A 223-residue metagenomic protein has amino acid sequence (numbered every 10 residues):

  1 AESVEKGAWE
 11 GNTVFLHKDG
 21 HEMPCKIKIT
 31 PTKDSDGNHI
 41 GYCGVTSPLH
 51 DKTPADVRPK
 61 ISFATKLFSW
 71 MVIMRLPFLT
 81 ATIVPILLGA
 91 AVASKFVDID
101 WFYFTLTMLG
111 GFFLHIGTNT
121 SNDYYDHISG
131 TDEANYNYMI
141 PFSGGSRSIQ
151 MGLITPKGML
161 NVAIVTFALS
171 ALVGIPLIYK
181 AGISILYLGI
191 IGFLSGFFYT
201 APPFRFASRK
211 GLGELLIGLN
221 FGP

Functional and structural regions predicted by a protein language model:
W9-V14, I29: PAS and PAS-like sensory modules
V14-G20, K33: PAS-family sensory domains
G37-L49: PAS-family sensory domains
D56-F102, L106, G110: Topogenic membrane-insertion module of multi-pass membrane proteins
F63, G145-P223: Intramembrane alpha-helical segments
V97-S121, Y187-I191, F197: Membrane-embedded alpha-helical segments that form the functional core of polytopic membrane enzymes, especially those
T118-V165: Aspartate-rich (DDxxD/NDxxD/DxxxD) Mg2+/diphosphate-binding motifs and their adjoining helix-loop segments
